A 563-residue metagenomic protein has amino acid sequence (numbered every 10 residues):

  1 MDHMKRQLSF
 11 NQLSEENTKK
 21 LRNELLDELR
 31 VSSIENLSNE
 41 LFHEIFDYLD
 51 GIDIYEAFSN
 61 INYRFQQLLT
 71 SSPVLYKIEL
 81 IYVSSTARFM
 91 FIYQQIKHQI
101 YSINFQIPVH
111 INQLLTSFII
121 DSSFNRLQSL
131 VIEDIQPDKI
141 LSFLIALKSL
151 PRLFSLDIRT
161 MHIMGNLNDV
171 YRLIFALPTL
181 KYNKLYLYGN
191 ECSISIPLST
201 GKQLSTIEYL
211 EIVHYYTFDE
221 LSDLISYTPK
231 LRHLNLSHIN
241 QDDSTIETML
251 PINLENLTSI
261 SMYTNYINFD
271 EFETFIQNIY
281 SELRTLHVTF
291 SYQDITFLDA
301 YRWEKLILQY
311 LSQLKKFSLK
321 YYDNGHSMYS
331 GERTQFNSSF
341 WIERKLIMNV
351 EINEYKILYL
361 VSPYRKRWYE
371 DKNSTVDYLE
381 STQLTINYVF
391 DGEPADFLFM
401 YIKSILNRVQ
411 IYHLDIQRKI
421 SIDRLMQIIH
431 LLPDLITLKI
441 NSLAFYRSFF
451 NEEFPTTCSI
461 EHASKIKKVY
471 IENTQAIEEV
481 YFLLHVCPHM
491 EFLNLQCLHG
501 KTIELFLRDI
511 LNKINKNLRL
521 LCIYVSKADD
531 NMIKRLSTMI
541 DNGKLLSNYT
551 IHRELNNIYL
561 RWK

Functional and structural regions predicted by a protein language model:
M1-K563: Eukaryote-biased activation of long, low-complexity terminal tails and linkers
